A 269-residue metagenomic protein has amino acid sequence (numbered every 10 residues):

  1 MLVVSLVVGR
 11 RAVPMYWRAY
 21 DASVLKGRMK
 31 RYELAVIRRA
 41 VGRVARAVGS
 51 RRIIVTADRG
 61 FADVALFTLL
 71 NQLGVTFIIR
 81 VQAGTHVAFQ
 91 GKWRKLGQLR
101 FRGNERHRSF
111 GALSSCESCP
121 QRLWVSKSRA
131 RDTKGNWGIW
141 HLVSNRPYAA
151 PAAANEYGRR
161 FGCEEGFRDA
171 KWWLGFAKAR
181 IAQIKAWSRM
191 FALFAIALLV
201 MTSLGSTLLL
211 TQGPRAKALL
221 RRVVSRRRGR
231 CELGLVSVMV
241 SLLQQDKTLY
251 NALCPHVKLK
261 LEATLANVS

Functional and structural regions predicted by a protein language model:
M1-V4: Short glycine-rich loop/turn motifs
V8-S269: Single, function-defining residue in the core of a domain
